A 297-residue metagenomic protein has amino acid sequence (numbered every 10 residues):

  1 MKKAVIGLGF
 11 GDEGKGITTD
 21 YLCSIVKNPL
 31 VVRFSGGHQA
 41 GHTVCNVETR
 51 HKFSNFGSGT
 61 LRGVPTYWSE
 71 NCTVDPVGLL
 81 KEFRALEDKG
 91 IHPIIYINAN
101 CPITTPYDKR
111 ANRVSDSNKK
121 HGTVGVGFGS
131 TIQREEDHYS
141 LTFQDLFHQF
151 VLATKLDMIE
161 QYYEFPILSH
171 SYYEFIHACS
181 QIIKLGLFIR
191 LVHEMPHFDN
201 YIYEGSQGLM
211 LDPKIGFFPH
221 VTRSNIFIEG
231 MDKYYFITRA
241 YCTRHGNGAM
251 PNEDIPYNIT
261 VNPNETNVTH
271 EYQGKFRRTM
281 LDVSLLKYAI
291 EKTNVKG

Functional and structural regions predicted by a protein language model:
M1-G297: Non-transmembrane, aqueous-exposed alpha-helical and coiled segments at domain scale
